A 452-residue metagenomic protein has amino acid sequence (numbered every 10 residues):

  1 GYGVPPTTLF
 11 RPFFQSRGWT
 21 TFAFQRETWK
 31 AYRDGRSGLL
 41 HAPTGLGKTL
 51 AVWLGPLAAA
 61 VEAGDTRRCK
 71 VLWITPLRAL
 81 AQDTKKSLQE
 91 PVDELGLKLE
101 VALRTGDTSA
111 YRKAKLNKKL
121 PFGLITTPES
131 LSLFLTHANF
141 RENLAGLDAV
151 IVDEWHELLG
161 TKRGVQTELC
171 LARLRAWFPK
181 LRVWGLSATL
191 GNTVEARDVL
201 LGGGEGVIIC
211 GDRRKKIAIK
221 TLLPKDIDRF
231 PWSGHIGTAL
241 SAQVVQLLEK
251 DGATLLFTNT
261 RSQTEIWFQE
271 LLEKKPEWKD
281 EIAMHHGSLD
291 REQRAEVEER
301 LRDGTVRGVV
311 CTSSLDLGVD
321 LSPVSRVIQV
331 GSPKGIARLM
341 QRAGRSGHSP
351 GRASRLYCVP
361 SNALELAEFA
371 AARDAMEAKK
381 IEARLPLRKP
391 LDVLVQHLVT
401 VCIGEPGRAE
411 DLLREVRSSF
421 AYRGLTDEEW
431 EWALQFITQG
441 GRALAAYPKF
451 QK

Functional and structural regions predicted by a protein language model:
G1-S16, T20-L46, A51-K452: Helicase motor core with emphasis on the C-terminal RecA-like subdomain
